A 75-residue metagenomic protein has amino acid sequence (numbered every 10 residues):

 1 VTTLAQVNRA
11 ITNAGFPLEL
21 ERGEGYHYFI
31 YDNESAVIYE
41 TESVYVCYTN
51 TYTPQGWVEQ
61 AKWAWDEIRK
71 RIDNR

Functional and structural regions predicted by a protein language model:
V1-P17: Negatively charged, low-complexity tracts enriched in Asp/Glu with abundant Ser/Thr
E19-R22: Short beta-strand
G25-H27, Y31-R75: Detector for the mature cores of small, proteolytically processed and post-translationally modified peptide effectors
